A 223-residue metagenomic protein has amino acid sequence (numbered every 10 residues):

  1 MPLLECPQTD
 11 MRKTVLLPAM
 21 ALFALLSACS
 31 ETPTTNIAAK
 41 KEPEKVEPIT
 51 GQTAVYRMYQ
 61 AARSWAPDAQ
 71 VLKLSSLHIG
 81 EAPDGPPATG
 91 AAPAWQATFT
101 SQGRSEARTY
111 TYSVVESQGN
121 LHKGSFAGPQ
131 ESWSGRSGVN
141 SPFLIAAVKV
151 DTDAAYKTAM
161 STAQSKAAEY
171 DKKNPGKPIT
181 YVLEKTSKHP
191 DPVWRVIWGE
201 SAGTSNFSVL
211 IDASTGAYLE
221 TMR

Functional and structural regions predicted by a protein language model:
M1-S27: Sec-dependent bacterial lipoprotein signal peptides
C29-R223: Long, terminal "pre-/pro-" and other extracytoplasmic accessory regions that lie outside the mature folded/catalytic
